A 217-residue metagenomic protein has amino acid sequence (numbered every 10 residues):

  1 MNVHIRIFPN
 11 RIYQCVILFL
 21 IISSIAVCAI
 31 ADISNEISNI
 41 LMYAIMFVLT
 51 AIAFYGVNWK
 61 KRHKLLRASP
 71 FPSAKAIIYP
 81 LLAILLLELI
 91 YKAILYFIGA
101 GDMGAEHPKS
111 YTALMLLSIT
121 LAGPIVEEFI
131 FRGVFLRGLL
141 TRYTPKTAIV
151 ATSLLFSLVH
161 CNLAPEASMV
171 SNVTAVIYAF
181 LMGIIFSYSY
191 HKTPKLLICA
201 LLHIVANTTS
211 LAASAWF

Functional and structural regions predicted by a protein language model:
M1-A68, K75-I77, L85-Y96, Y190 (+1 more regions): N-terminal, membrane-interfacial amphipathic/helix-forming hydrophobic leader that caps and precedes the first
I7, Q14-L20, A100-E106, G123 (+1 more regions): Short, functional N-terminal and low-complexity linear motifs
P9, P70-P72, P80, P145 (+1 more regions): Proline-rich intrinsically disordered, low-complexity coils
L20, I84, A179-G183: Transmembrane alpha-helical core positions of polytopic small-molecule transporters
S34, R62-V126, T141: Juxtamembrane helix-loop-helix connectors linking adjacent transmembrane helices in multi-pass membrane enzymes
N35-M42, G101-Y111, M169-F180: Non-cytosolic membrane-interface motifs at loop->transmembrane helix junctions
L89-A93, T112-F217: Transmembrane helix-loop-helix hairpins at the membrane interface of multi-pass integral membrane proteins
